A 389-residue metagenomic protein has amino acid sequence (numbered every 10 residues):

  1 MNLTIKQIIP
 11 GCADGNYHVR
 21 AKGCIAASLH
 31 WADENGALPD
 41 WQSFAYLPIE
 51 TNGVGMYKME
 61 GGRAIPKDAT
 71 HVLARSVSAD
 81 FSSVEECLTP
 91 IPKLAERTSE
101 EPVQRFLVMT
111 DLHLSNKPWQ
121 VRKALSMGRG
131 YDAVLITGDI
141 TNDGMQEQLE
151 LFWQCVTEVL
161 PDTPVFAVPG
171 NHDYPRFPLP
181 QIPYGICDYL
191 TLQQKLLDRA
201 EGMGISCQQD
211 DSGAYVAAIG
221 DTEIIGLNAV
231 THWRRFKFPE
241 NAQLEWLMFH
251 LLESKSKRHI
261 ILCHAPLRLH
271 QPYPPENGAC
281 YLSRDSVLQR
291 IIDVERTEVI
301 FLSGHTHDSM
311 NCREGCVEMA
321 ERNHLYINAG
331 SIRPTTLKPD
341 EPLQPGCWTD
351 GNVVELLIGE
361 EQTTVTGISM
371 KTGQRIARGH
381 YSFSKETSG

Functional and structural regions predicted by a protein language model:
N2-R20, P90-K93: Pro/Thr/Ser/Gly-rich low-complexity, intrinsically disordered linker/stalk tracts
S28-P66: Recognizes extended acidic, P/S/T-rich segments that occur within or adjacent to Ig-like beta-sandwich modules
F81-P92: Extracellular fibronectin type III
I91-W153: N-terminal active-site segment of His-dependent metallophosphoesterases
P92-E101, P345-G389: A short C-terminal boundary segment appended to hydrolase-like catalytic domains
A95-L114, R129-A133, T163-F166, Q208-L282: Metal-dependent phosphoester/phosphodiester hydrolase catalytic core
V108-T110, V134-D139, V165-N171, I261-C263 (+2 more regions): Active-site neighborhood of phospho(di)ester-bond hydrolases with catalytic His/Asp-centered motifs
Q146, E150-F249, S254, V287-E295 (+3 more regions): Extended active-site neighborhood of metal-dependent phosphoesterases/phosphodiesterases
